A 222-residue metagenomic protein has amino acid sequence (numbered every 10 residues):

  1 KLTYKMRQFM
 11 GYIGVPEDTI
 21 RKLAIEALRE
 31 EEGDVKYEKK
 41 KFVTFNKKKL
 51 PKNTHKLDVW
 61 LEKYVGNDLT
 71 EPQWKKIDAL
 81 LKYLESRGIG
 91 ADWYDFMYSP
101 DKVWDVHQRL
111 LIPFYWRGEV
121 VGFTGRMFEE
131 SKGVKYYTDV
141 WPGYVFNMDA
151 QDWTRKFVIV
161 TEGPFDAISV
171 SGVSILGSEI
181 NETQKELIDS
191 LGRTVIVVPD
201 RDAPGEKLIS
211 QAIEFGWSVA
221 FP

Functional and structural regions predicted by a protein language model:
K1-D92, H107-R109, E119-V120, G125-Y137 (+3 more regions): Non-catalytic accessory segments of DNA primases and related replication-initiation nucleases
P72, S99-W104: Short linear motifs in intrinsically disordered
R87-P100, G172-E179: Short, well-structured beta-strand/strand-turn elements
G90, T194, S218: Residue-level detector of anion-binding/catalytic polar loops
V103-T194, P199, L208-I209: Phosphate-handling DNA/RNA-contact segment within nucleic-acid enzymes
V173, I213-F221: Structural alpha-beta junctions
V198-D200, A220-P222: Generic beta-sheet signal
